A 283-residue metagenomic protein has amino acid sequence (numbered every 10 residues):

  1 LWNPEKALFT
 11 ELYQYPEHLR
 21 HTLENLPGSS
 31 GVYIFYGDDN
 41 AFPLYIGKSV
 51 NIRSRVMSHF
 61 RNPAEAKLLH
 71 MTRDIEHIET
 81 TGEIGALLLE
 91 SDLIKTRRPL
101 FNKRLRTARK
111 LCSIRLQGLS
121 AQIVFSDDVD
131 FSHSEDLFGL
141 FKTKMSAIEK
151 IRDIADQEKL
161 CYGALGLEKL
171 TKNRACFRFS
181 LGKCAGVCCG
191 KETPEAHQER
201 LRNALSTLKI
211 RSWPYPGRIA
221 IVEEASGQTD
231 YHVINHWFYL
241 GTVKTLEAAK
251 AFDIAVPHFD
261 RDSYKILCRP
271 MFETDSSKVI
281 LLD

Functional and structural regions predicted by a protein language model:
L1-D283: Acidic, glycine-enriched active-site microenvironments
